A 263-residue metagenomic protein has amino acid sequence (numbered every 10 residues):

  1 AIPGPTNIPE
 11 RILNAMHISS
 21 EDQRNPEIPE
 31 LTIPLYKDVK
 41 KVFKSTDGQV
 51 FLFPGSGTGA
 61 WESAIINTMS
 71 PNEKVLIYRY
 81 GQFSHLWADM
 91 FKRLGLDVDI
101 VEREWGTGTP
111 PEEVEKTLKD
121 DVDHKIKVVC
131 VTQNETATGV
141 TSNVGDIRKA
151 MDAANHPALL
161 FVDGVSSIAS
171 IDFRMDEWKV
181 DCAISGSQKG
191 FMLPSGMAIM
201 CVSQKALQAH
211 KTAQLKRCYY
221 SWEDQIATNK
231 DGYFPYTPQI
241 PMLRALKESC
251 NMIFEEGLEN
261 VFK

Functional and structural regions predicted by a protein language model:
A1-I2, F51-P54, I77, I100-V101 (+4 more regions): General beta-strand structural signal in soluble alpha/beta enzymes
A1-P54, T58, E259: A glycine-/small-polar-enriched, mobile loop at the entrance of the PLP active site in fold-type I
N7-I8, Q188-K263: Active-site C-terminal subdomain of aminotransferase-like
G48-L76, Y80, S84-A88: Conserved beta-loop-alpha segment that forms the PLP phosphate-binding cup at the N-terminus of a helix
L86-D97, E115: Active-site-proximal loop->helix
T109-S167: Active-site phosphate-binding strand-loop segment of PLP-dependent enzymes
D176-Q188: Conserved active-site segment immediately N-terminal to the catalytic lysine that forms the internal aldimine
